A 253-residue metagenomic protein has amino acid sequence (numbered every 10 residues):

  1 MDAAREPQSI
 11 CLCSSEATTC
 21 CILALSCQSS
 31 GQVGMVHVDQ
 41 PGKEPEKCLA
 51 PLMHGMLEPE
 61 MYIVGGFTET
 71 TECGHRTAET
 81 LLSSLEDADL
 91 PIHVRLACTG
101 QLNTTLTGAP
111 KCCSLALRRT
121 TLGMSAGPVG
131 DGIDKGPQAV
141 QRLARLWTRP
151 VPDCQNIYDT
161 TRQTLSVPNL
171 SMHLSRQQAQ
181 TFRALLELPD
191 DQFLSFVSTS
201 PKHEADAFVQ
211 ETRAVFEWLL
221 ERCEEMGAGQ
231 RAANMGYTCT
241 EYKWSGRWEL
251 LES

Functional and structural regions predicted by a protein language model:
M1-D2, T71-S253: C-terminal functional modules of predominantly eukaryotic multidomain proteins
R5-E58: Conserved mixed alpha/beta catalytic, RNA-binding, or beta-rich assembly cores of soluble enzyme, regulatory
I22, E69-T70: Short, electropositive, low-hydrophobicity segments enriched in small/polar residues
A24-S26, V36-H37, V64, A116-R118 (+1 more regions): Short beta-strand segments
D39-G42, G65-E69, C98-L102: Acidic, glycine-rich active-site loops and adjacent beta-strand->loop/helix elements that engage anionic groups
P59-G65: Short glycine-rich phosphate-binding loop at a beta-alpha junction
